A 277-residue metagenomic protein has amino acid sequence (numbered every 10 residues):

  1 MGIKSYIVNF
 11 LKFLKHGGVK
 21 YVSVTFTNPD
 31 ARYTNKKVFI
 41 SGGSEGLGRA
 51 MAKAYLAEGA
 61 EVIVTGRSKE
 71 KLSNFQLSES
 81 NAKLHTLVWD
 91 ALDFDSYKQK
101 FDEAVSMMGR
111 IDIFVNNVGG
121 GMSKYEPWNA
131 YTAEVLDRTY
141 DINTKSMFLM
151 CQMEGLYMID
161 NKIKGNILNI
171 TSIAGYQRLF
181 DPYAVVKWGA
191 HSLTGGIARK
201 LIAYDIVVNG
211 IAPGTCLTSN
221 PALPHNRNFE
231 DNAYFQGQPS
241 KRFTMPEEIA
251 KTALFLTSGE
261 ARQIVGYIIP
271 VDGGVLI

Functional and structural regions predicted by a protein language model:
M1-N35: Non-catalytic terminal and boundary segments that flank Rossmann-like NAD(P)-dependent oxidoreductase
K37, S44-E45: Conserved glycine-rich cofactor-binding loop
G121-D137, L156, P182, A222-N226: Conserved mid-core segment of classical short-chain dehydrogenase/reductases
N129-L149, L168, A190, S240: Catalytic Tyr-X3-Lys loop
I159, N166-G189, T194-A203, T215: Catalytic loop of short-chain dehydrogenase/reductase
I202, V207, I264-G266: Short, small/polar-rich loop/turn modules that mediate ligand/substrate recognition or access, typified
A203, G210-Q238, F243, E248: A glycine/serine/threonine-rich, flexible loop-to-helix segment that serves as the NAD(P) cofactor-binding "lid"
R242-V271, L276: C-terminal substrate-recognition "lid" of short-chain dehydrogenase/reductases
